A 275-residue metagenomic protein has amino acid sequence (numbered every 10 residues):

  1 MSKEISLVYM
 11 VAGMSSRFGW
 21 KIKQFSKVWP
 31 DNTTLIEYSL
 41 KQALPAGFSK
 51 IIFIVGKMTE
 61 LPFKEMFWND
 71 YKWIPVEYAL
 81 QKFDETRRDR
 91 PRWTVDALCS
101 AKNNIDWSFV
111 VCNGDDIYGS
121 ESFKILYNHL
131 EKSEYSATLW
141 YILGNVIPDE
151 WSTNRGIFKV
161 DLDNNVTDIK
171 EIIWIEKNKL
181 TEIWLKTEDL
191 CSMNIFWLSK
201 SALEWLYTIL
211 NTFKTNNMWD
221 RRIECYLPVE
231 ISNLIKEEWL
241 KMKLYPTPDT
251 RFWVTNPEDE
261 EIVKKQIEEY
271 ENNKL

Functional and structural regions predicted by a protein language model:
S2-M66, E85-T86: N-terminal glycine-rich phosphate-binding loop and ensuing alpha1 helix
M14, D115-D116, L143: Active-site metal-binding loops of divalent metal-dependent hydrolases
S49-I51, P75, S108, Y135-A137 (+1 more regions): Residues at the starts of beta-strands that form the adenosine-phosphate
P62-F67, L126, L206, V263: Hydrophobic packing residues within well-ordered alpha-helices of enzyme cores
Y71-S108: Short phosphate-binding loop-to-helix
W107-I117: Short beta-strand-to-loop acidic/aromatic patch adjacent to the donor-nucleotide binding site
G119-E204: Conserved core of the sugar-phosphate nucleotidyltransferase
I169-I172, K177-L275: Conserved alpha/beta core of the MobA/IspD/sugar-nucleotide pyrophosphorylase nucleotidyltransferase superfamily
